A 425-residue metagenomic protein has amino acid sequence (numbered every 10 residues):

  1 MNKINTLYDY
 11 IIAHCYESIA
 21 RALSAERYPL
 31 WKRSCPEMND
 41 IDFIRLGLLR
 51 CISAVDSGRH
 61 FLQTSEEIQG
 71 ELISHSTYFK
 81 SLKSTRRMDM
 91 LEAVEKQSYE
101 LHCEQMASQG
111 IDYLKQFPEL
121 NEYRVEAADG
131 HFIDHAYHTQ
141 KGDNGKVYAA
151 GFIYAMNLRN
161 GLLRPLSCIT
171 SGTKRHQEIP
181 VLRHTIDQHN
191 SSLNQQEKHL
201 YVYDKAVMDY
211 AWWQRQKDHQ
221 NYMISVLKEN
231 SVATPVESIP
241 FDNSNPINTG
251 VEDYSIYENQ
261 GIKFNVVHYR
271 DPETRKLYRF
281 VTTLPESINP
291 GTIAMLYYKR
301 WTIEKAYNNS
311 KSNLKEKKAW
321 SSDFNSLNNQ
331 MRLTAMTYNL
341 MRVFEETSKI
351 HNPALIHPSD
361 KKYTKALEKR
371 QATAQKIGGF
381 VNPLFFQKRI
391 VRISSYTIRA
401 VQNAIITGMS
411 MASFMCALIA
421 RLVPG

Functional and structural regions predicted by a protein language model:
M1-Y28, S34-E37, F117, P240-Y269 (+3 more regions): A short, flexible helix-boundary coil/loop motif
R33-C35, S65-K80: Short, basic interhelical loop/turn and adjoining N-cap of the next helix at nucleic-acid- or acidic-partner-contacting
I52-E67: Short, charged amphipathic recognition helices of the HTH superfamily and cognate SANT/SANTA-like modules
L82-R159: Active-site-proximal, Lys/Arg-enriched surface segment that forms a nucleic-acid-binding/basic interface patch
S108, L166-K276: An internal, acidic/charged active-site-proximal segment that coordinates divalent cations and/or engages
E273-T283, N289-I303: A conserved active-site cap/scaffold subdomain adjacent to cofactor or substrate pockets
I293-S321: Short amphipathic alpha-helical "interface-anchor" segments enriched in bulky aromatics
S321-E346: Basic, amphipathic alpha-helical segments enriched in Lys/Arg and hydrophobic/aromatic residues
